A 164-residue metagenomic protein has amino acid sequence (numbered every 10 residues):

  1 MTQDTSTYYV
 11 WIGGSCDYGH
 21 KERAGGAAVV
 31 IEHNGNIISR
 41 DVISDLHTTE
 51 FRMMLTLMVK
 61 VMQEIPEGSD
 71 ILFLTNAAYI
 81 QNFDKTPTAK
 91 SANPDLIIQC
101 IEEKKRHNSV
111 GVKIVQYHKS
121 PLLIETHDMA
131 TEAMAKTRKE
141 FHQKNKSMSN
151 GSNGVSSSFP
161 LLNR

Functional and structural regions predicted by a protein language model:
M1-R52, E64, P160-L162: RNase H-like nuclease fold core
S15-K21, M58-M129: RNase H catalytic domain
N36-S39, V59, I98-E103, K139-K144: Short, surface-exposed, polar/charged, turn-prone segments marking secondary-structure boundaries
S44-E50, E67-G68, R106-V110, S147-G154: Low-complexity, flexible helical/coil segments
M53, L57: Loop-to-helix element that buttresses phosphate recognition and phosphoryl-transfer chemistry
K136-R164: Acidic two-metal-ion nuclease catalytic site recognized across multiple nuclease folds, prominently DnaQ/RNase D-T
